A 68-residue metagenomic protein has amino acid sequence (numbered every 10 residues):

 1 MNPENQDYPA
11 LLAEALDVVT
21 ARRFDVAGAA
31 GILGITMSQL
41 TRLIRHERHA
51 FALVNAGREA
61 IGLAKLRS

Functional and structural regions predicted by a protein language model:
M1-S68: Bacterial C-terminal helix-turn-helix
